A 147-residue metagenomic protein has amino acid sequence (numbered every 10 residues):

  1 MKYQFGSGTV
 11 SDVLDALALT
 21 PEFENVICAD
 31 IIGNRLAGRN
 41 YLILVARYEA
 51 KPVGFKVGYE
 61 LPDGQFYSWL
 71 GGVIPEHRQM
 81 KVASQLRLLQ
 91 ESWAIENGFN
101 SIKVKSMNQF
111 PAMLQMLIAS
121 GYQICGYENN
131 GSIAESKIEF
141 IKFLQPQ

Functional and structural regions predicted by a protein language model:
Y3, S7-W69, I74, N130: Acetyl-CoA-dependent GNAT
K56, S68, R87-Q90, V104 (+3 more regions): Polar/charged side chains located within well-ordered beta-strands of beta-rich proteins
D63, N108-A112: Short alpha-helical
V73, Q79-S92, A119: Conserved acetyl-CoA-binding loop-helix of GNAT-fold acetyltransferases
A94-S106: Conserved GNAT acetyl-CoA-binding A-motif
K103-M107, I118-E139: Conserved catalytic-core motifs of GNAT/GCN5-like acyltransferases
I141-Q147: Short beta-strand-to-coil "C-cap" segments at the C-terminal boundary of structured domains/repeats, marking
